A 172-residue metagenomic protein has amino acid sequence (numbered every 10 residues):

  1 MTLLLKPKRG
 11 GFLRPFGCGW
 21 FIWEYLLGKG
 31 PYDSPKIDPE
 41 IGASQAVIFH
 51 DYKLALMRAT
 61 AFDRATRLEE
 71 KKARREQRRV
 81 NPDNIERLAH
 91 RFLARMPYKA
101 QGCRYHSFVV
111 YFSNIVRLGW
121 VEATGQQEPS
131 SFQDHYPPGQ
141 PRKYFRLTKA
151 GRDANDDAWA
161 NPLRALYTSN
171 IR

Functional and structural regions predicted by a protein language model:
M1-D83: Short alpha-helical segments that sit at the start of domains
R14-P15, A100, R104, Y136-P137: Residue-level marker of regulatory loop/turn positions in helix-turn-helix DNA-binding domains and in histidine
S34-P35, A61, W120, T124 (+1 more regions): Short, solvent-exposed secondary-structure capping/transition elements
I48, Y52-L54, K71, H90-P97 (+1 more regions): A short alpha-helical element within helix-turn-helix/winged-helix DNA-binding domains across DNA-binding proteins
R78-H106: Intrinsically disordered, low-complexity acidic Ser/Thr-rich regulatory segments
K99-G125: Short amphipathic alpha-helical interaction segments
Q126-D156: Short, cationic-aromatic polyanion-contact patches
R146-R172: Amphipathic alpha-helical dimerization/coiled-coil segments that flank or bridge DNA-binding/regulatory modules
